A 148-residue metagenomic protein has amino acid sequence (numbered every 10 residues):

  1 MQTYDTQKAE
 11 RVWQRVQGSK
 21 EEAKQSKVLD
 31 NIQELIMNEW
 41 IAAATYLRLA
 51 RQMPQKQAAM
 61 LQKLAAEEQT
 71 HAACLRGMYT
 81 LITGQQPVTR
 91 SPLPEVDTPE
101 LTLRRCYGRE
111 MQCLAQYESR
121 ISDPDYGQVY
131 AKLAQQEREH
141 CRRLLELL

Functional and structural regions predicted by a protein language model:
M1-L148: Non-heme di-metal
